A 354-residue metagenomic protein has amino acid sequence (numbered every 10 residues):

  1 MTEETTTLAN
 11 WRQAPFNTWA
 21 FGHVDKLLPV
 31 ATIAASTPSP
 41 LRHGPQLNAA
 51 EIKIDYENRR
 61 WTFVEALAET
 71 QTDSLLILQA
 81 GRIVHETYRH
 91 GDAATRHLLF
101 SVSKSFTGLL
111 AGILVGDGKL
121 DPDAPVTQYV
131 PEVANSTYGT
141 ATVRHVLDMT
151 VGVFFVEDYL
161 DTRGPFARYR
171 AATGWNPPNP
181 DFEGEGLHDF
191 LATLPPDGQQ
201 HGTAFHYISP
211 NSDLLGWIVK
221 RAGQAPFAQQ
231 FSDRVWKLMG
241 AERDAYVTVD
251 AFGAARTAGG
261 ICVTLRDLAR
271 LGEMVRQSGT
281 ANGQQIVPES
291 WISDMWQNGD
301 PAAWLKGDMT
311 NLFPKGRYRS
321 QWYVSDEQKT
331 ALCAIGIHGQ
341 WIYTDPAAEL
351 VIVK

Functional and structural regions predicted by a protein language model:
M1-D92, D117-L120, L147-D148, G152-F154 (+1 more regions): N-terminal leader/targeting segments and the immediately adjacent pre-domain N-terminus
V64, G112, T127, R144-L147 (+8 more regions): Non-transmembrane alpha-helical segments in soluble domains of secreted/periplasmic/extracellular proteins
E65-L76, R89-T137, A141, Q199-Y207 (+1 more regions): Short active-site loop at a secondary-structure junction that contains or immediately precedes the catalytic residue(s)
G81, L98-D123, V146, L215-V219 (+1 more regions): Active-site SXXK
R82-E86, P125-Q128, T162-H201, A225-D244: Short, charged, amphipathic alpha-helices and their helix-cap/turn boundaries
L98, G116-D158, T193-P196, P210 (+2 more regions): Active-site helix/loop module of the DD-peptidase/beta-lactamase fold, centered on the serine-lysine SxxK catalytic
M149, P210-I218, G259-T280, Q340-K354: Active-site-proximal alpha-helical segments within enzyme catalytic domains
E242-Y246, S293-V351: Active-site Gly/Thr loop motif
